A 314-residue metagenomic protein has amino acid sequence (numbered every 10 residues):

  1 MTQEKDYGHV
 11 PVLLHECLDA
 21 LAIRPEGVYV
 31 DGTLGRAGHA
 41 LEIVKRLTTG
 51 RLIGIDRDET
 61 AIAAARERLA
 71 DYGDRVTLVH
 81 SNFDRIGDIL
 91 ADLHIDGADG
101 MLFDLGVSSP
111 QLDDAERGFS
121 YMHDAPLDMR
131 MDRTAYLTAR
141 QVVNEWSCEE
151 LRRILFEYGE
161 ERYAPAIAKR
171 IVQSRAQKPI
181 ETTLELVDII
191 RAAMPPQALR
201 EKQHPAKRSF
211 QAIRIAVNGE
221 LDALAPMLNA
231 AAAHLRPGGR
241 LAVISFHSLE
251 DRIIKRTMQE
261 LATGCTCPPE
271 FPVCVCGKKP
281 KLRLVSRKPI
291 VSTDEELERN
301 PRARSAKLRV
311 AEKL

Functional and structural regions predicted by a protein language model:
M1-L314: S-adenosyl-L-methionine-dependent methyltransferase catalytic core, i.e., the SAM/SAH-binding region
